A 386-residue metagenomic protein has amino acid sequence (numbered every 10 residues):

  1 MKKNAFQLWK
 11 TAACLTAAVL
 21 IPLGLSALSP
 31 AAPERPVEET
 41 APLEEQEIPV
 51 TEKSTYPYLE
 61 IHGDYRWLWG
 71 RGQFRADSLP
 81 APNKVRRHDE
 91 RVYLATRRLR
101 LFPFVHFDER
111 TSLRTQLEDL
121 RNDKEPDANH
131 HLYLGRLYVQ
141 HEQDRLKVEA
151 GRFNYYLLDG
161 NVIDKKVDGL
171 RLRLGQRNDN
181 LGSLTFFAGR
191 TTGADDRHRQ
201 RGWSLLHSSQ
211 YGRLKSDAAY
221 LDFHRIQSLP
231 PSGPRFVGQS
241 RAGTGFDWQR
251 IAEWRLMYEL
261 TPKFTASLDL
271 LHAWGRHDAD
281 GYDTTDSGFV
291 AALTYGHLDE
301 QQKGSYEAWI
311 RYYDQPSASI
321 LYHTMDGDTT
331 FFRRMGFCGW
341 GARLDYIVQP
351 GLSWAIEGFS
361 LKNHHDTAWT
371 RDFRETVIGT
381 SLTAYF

Functional and structural regions predicted by a protein language model:
K2-K3, P33-L43, I48-L68, G72-R91 (+4 more regions): Outer-membrane beta-barrel pore domains
K2-L15: Bacterial N-terminal signal peptides that target proteins for export
A12-G24: Bacterial N-terminal signal peptides
A27-P33: Boundary at the C-terminal end of the N-terminal hydrophobic targeting segment
Y93-Y220, T285, F289-Y322: Outer membrane beta-barrel
R152-L181, P230-T261: Short secondary-structure boundary segments
R225-Q227: Flexible, surface-exposed loop/gating regions in the mature catalytic domains of secreted/periplasmic hydrolases
